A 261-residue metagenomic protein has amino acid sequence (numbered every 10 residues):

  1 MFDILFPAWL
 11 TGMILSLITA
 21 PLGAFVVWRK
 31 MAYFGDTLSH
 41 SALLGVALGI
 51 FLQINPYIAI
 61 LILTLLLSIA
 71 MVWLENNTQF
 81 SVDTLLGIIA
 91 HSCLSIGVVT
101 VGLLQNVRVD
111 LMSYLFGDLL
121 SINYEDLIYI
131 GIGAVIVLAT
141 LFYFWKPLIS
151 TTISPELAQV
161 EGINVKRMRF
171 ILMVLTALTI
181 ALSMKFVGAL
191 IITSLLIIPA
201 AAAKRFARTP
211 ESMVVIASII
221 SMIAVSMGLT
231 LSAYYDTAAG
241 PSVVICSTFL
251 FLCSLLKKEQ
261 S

Functional and structural regions predicted by a protein language model:
M1, L115, L119, I220-Q260: C-terminal binding/interaction regions
M1-L17: Membrane-interfacial amphipathic/re-entrant helices at transmembrane-helix boundaries
L5-P7, T78, L86-K146: Transmembrane helix-bundle core of multi-pass membrane transporters and related energy-transducing complexes
A8-T11, P56-T64, D83, G87 (+3 more regions): Loop-to-transmembrane alpha-helix initiation sites
M13, L17-P21, I62-A70, I96 (+5 more regions): Generic alpha-helical transmembrane segments of integral inner-membrane proteins, especially permease/transport modules
A24-V107, A203-V215, S232-Y234, E259-Q260: Short loop segments and helix-boundary regions at transmembrane helix junctions of multi-pass inner-membrane proteins
A139-L172: Membrane-helix/interface signature in polytopic inner-membrane proteins
I192-P241: Transmembrane alpha-helical segments in multi-pass inner-membrane proteins
